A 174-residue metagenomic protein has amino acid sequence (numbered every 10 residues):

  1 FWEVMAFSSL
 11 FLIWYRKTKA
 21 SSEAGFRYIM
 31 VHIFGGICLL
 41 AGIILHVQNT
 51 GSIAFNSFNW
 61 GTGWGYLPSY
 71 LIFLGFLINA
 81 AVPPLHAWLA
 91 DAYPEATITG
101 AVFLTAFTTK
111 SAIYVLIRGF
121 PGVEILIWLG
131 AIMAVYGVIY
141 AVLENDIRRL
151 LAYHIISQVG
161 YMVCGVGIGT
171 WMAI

Functional and structural regions predicted by a protein language model:
S8-I174: Hydrophobic transmembrane alpha-helices and their helix-loop junctions in integral membrane proteins
